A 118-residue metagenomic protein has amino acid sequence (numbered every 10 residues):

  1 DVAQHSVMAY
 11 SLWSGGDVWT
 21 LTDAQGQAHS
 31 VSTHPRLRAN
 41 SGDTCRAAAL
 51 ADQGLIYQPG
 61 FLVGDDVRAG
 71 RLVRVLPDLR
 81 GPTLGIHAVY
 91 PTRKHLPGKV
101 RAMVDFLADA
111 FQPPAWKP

Functional and structural regions predicted by a protein language model:
D1-L21: Short loop->beta-strand "edge-of-pocket" segments that line small-molecule binding or catalytic clefts across diverse
V2, A48-D52, V67: Hydrophobic residues within well-ordered alpha-helices
A9, S30-S41, L79: Short beta-strand-to-loop elements that line the ligand-binding cleft of bilobed periplasmic-binding protein-like
V18-S32, D66: Ligand-binding cleft/hinge of the Venus flytrap
T44-R46, V63: Short, hydrophobic alpha-helical packing/hinge segments within bilobed ligand-binding/sensory domains
R46-A47, R101: Alpha-helical segments flanking ligand/cofactor-binding loops in enzyme cores
G54-Q58: Paired acidic/hydrophobic, glycine-rich loop segments that form the ligand-binding mouth/hinge of periplasmic-binding
G60-A69, V73, D78-P118: C-terminal effector-binding regulatory domain of bacterial HTH transcription factors
